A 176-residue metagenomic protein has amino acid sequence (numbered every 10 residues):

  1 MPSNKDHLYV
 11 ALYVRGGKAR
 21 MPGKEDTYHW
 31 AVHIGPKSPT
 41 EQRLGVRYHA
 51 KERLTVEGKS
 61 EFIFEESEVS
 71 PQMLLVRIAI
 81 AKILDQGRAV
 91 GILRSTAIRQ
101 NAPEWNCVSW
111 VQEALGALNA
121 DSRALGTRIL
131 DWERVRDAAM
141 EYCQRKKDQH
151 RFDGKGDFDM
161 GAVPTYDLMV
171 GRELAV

Functional and structural regions predicted by a protein language model:
M1-Y48: N-terminal accessory segments that precede or flank the first globular/catalytic domain
K5, M73-L75, N106: Eukaryote-biased feature marking scaffold/signaling PDZ-domain proteins and nuclear chromatin regulators
V14-R15, H33, R43, V56 (+6 more regions): Intrinsically disordered, low-complexity segments enriched in small/polar residues
G17, G45, H49, T55 (+5 more regions): Small/flexible residues
A50-I98: E2/UBC-UEV (E2-variant) core
R94-V176: Activation targets extended, charge/polar-rich intrinsically disordered C-terminal tails
